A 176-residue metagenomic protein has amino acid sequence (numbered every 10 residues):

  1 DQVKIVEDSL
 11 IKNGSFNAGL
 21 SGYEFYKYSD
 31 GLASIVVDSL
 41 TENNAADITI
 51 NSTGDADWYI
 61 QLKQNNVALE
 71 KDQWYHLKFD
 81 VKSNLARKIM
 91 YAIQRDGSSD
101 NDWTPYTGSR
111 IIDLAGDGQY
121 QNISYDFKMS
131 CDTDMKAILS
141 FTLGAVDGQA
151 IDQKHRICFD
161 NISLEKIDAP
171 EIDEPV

Functional and structural regions predicted by a protein language model:
D1-V176: Extracellular and organelle-lumenal recognition/adhesion modules and their flexible linkers in secreted
